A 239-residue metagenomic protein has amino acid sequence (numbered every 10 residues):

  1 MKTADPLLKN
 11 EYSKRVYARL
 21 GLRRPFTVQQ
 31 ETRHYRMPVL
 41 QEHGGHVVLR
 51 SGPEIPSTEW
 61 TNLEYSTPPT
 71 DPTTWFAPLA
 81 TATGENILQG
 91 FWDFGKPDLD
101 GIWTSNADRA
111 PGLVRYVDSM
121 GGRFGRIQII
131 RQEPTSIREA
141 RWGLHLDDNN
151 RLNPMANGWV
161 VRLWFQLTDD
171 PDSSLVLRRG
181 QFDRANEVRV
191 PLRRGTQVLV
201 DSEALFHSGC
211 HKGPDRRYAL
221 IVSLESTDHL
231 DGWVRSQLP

Functional and structural regions predicted by a protein language model:
M1-Q128: Non-heme Fe(II)/2-oxoglutarate
A4, A18, A77-A82, A107-A110 (+6 more regions): A sequence-composition feature that detects small, non-aromatic residues
V16, V28, V39, V47-V48 (+7 more regions): Extended aliphatic helical segments
G52, S66, L79-A82, Q132 (+3 more regions): Structured loops at beta-to-helix junctions and adjacent beta-edge loops in soluble globular domains
L113-R115, R151, F206: Residue-level detector of functional hotspots within protein domains
V117-Q197: Catalytic core of non-heme Fe(II) oxygenases with the double-stranded beta-helix
S174-P239: Catalytic core of Fe(II)/2-oxoglutarate
